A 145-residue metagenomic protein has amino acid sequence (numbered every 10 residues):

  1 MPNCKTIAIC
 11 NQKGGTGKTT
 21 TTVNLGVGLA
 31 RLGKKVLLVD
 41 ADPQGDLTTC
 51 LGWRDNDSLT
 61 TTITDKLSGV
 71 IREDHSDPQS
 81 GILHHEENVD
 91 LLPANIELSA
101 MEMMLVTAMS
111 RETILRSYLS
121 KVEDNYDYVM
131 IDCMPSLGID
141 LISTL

Functional and structural regions predicted by a protein language model:
M1-L145: P-loop NTP-binding core
